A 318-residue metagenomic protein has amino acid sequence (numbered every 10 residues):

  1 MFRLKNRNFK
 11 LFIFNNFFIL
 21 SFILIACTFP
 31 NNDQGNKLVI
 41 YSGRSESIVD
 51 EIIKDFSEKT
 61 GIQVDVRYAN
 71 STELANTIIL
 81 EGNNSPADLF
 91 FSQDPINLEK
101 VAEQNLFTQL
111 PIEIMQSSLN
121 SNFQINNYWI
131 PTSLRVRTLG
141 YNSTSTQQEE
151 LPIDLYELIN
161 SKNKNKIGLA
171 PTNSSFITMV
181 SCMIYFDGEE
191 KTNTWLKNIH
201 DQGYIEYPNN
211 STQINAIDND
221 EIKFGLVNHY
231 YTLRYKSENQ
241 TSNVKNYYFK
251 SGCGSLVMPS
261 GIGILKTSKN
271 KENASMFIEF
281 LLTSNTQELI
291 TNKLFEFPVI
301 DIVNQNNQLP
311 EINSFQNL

Functional and structural regions predicted by a protein language model:
M1-N8: N-terminal secretory signal peptides that target proteins for export/translocation
I25-A26: C-terminal motif of bacterial Sec signal peptides marking the signal peptidase cleavage site
S42-R44, D50, A69-E73, S85-I222: Extracytoplasmic ligand-binding site segments that recognize negatively charged/polar headgroups
S42-V64, Y235: Short, polar/charged alpha-helical segment
I96-K100, D218, K223-N243, L294: A ligand-binding cleft/hinge motif common to bilobed small-molecule-binding domains
F107-I114, W129-P131, Y156, S242-L256 (+1 more regions): Short beta-strand->loop
T138-S145, M258-N270, L289-I290: A bilobed periplasmic-binding-protein/Venus flytrap-type ligand-binding module shared by bacterial periplasmic
L265-N317: Mature extracytoplasmic/periplasmic domains
